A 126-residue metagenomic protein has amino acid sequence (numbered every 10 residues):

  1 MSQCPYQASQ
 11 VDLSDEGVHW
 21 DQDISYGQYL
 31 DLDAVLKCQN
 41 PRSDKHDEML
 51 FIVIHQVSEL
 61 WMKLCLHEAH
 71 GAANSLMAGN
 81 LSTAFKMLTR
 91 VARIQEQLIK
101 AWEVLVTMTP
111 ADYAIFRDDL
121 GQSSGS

Functional and structural regions predicted by a protein language model:
M1-S126: Surface-exposed peri-terminal alpha-helical interaction modules
